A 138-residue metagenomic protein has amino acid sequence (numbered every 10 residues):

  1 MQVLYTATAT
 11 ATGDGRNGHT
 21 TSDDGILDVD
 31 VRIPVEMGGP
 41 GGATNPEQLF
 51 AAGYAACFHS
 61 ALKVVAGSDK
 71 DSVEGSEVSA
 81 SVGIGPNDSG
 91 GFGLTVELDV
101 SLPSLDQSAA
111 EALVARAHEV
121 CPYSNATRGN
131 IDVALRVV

Functional and structural regions predicted by a protein language model:
M1-A52, H59-V138: Extended beta-strand/beta-hairpin segments
